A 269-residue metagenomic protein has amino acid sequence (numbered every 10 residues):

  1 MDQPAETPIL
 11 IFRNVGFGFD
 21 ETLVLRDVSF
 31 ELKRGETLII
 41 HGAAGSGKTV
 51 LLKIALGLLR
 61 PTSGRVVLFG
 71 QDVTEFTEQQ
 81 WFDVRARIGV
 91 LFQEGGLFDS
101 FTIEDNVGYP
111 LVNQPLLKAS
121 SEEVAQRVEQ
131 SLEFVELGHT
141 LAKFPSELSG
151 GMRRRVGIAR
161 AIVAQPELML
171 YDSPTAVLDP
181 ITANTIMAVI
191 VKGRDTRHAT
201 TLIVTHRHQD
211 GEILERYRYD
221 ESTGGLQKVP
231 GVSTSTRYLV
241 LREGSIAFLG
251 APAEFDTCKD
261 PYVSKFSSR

Functional and structural regions predicted by a protein language model:
H41-A43: The feature captures the beta-strand-to-loop junction immediately N-terminal to the Walker
L56: Helix-to-loop junction immediately C-terminal to a conserved catalytic motif
Q71-D72, V112, A119-T140: Conserved ABC ATPase "signature" region
V73-G89, S121, F255-K259: ABC ATPase NBD coupling module
F144-L148, M152: Conserved ABC ATPase signature
Q165: Conserved catalytic motifs of ABC-family nucleotide-binding domains
M169-D172: Catalytic Walker B motif of ABC-type/P-loop ATPase nucleotide-binding domains
